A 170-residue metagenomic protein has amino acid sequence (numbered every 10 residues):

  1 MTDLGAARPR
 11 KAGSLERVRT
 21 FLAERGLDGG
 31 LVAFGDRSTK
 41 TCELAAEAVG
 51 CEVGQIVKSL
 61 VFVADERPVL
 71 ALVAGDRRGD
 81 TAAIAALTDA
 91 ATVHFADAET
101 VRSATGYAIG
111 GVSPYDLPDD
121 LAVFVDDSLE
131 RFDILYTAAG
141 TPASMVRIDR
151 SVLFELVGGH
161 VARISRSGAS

Functional and structural regions predicted by a protein language model:
M1-S170: Extended, low-hydrophobicity, polar/charged segments
